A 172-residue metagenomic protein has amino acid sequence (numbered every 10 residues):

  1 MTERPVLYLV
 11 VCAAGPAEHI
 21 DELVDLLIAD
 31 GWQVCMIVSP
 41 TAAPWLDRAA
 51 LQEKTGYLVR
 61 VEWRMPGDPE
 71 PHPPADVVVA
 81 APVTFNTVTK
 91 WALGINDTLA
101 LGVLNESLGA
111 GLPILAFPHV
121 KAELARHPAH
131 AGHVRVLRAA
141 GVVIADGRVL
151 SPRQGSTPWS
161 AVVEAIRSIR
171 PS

Functional and structural regions predicted by a protein language model:
M1-S172: A cross-family phosphate/adenosyl-ligand binding-site feature
